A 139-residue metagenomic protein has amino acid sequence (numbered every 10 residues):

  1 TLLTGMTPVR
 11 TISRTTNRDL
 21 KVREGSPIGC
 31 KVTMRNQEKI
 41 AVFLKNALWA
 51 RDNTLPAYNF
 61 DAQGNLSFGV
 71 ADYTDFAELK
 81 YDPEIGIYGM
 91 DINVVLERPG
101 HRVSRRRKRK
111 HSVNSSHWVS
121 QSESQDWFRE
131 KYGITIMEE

Functional and structural regions predicted by a protein language model:
T1-E139: Ribosome-associated RNA-binding proteins
